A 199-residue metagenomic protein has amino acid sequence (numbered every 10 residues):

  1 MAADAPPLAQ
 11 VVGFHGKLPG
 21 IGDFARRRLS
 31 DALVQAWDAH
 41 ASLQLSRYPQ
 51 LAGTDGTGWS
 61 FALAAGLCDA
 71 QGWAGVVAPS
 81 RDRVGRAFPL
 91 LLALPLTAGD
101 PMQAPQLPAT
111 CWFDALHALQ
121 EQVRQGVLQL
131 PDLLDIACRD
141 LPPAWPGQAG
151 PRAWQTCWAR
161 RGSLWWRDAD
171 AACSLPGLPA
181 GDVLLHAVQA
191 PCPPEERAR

Functional and structural regions predicted by a protein language model:
A2-F24, R28, L67-R199: Long protein-protein interaction modules used by eukaryotic assembly/scaffold proteins
R28-S60: Short N-terminal edge-element motif at the start of the domain
Y48-S80: Short, structured protein-protein interaction patches enriched in aromatics and acidic/basic residues, typified by
